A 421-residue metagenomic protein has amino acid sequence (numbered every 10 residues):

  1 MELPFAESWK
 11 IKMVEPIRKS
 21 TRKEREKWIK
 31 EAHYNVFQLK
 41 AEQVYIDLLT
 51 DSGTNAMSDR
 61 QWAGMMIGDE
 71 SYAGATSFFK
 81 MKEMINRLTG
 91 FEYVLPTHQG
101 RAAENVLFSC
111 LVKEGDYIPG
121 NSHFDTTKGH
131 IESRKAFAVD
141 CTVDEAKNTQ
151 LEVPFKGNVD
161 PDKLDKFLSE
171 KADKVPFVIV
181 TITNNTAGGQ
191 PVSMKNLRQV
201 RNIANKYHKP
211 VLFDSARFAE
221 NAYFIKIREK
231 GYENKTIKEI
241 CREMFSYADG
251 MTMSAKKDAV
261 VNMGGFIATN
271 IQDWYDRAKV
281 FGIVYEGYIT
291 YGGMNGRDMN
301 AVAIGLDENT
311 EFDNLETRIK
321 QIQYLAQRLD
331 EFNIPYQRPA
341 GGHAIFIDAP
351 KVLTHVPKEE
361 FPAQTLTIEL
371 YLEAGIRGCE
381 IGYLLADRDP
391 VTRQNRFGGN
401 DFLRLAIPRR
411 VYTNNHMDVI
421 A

Functional and structural regions predicted by a protein language model:
E2-Y34, K40, V44-N55, Q61 (+3 more regions): Conserved PLP-enzyme active-site core in the AAT-like
F137-D140, T269, W274-R277, R297 (+1 more regions): Flexible glycine/proline-rich, aromatic-decorated loop/lid segments
V192, F346-F361, P390-R396: Short glycine/threonine-rich loop-to-helix capping motif typified by GTGT followed within a few residues by an Asp-Pro
K256-K257, E359-E369, E373-A374: Phosphate/diphosphate-binding loops
N262-G264, G342, N400-R404: Short, solvent-exposed beta-strand edge segments and adjacent coil->beta transition regions
D276, T354-P362, R410-V419: Short, conserved charged micro-motifs
N309, L385-A421: PLP-dependent enzyme catalytic core of the Aspartate aminotransferase-like
I322-Q323, Q337-A349: Conserved glycine-rich beta-strand-loop-beta hairpin in the small C-terminal domain of fold type I
